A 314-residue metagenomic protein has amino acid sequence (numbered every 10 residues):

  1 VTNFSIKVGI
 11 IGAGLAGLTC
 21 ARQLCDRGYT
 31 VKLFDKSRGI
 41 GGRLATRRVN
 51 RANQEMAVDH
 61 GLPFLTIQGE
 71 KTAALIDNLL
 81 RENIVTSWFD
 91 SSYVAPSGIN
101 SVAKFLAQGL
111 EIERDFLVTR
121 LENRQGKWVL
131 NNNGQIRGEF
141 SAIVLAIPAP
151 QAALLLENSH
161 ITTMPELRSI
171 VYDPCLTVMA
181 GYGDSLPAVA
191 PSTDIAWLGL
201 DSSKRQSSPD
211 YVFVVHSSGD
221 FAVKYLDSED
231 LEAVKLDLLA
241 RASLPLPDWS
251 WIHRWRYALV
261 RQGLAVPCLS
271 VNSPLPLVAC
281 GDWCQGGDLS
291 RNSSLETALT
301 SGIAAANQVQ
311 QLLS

Functional and structural regions predicted by a protein language model:
I6-F34, A306, Q310: N-terminal Rossmann-like FAD-binding beta1-loop-alpha1 element of flavoenzymes
C25-R51: Glycine-rich FAD pyrophosphate-binding loop
G41, Q54-E55, I136-A188, T193 (+1 more regions): Central helical "cap/lid" subdomain
F64-Q68, V85-A107, L226-V234: Short beta-strand to alpha-helix junction loop
R114-W128: A conserved short coil-to-beta-strand element within the FAD-binding core of flavoproteins
M179-L226, A233-P245: Active-site substrate-recognition segment that forms the wall of the catalytic cavity or substrate channel
L236-S273, A279: Flavin (FAD/FMN) cofactor-binding core of flavoprotein oxidoreductases
G281-L313: A conserved FAD-binding loop/helix module that cradles the flavin
